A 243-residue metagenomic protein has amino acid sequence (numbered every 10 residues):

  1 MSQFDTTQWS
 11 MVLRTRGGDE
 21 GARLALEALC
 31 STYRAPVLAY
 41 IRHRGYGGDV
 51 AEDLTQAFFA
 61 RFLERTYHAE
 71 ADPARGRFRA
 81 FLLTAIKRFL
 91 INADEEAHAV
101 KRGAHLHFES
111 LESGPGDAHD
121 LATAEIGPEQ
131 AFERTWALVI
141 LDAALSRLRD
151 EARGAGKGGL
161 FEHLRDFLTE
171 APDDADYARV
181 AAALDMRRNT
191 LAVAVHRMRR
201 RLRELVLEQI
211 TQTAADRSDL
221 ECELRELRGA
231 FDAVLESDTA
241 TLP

Functional and structural regions predicted by a protein language model:
M1-P243: Intrinsic, short, N-terminal disordered tails of RNA polymerase sigma-factor systems
